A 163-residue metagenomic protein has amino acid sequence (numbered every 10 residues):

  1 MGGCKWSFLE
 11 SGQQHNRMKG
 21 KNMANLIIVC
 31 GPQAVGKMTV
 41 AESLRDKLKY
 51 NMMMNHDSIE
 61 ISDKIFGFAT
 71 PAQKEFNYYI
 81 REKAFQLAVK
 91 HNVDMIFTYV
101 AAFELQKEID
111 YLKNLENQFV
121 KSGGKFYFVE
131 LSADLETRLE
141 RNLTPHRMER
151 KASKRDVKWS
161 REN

Functional and structural regions predicted by a protein language model:
V29: Hydrophobic anchor at the beta1->P-loop junction of P-loop NTPases
P32: P-loop (Walker A) phosphate-binding loop of NTP-binding proteins
V35: ATP-binding Walker
M38: Walker A/P-loop
E42-Q86: Conserved substrate/cofactor phosphate-moiety recognition/catalytic segment in nucleotide-dependent phosphotransferases
F76-E130: Glycine-rich phosphate-binding loop used to anchor ATP phosphates in small-molecule kinases, encompassing both
T144-N163: Small-molecule kinase domains that catalyze NTP-dependent phosphoryl transfer to phosphate-bearing small molecules
